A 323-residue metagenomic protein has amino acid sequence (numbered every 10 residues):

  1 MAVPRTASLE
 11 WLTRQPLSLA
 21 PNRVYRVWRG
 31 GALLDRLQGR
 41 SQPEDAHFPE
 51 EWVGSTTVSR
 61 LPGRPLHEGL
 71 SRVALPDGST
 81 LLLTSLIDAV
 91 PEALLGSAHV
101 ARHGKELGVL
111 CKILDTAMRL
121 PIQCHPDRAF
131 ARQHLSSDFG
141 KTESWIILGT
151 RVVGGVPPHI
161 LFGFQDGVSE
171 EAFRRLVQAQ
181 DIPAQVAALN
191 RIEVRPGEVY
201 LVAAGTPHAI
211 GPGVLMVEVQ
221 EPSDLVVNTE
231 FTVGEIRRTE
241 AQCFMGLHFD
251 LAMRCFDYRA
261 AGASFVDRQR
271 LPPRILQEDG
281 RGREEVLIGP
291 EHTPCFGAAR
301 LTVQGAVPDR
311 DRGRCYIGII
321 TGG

Functional and structural regions predicted by a protein language model:
M1-S169, V233-R274, A298: Transition-metal
E106, A117, H134-E143, A187 (+2 more regions): A short beta-loop-beta micro-motif enriched in histidine and acidic residues
L120, E143-W145, A209-V233: A short hydrophobic beta-strand segment most commonly corresponding to one strand of the jelly-roll/cupin
I122-H125, E193-P212, V219-E221: Conserved metal-binding segment of the jelly-roll/cupin
A131-Q133, P207-P212, V217-Q220, L301 (+1 more regions): Short beta-strand His + acidic residue motifs that chelate non-heme Fe in jelly-roll/DSBH and cupin folds
S144, L148-L201: Intrinsically disordered, low-complexity linker/loop segments enriched in Gly/Pro and charged/polar residues
G149-V153, G211-P212, T321-G322: Short acidic-glycine loop/turn motifs at beta-strand connectors
Q269-G323: Acidic/His-leaning functional-site neighborhoods
